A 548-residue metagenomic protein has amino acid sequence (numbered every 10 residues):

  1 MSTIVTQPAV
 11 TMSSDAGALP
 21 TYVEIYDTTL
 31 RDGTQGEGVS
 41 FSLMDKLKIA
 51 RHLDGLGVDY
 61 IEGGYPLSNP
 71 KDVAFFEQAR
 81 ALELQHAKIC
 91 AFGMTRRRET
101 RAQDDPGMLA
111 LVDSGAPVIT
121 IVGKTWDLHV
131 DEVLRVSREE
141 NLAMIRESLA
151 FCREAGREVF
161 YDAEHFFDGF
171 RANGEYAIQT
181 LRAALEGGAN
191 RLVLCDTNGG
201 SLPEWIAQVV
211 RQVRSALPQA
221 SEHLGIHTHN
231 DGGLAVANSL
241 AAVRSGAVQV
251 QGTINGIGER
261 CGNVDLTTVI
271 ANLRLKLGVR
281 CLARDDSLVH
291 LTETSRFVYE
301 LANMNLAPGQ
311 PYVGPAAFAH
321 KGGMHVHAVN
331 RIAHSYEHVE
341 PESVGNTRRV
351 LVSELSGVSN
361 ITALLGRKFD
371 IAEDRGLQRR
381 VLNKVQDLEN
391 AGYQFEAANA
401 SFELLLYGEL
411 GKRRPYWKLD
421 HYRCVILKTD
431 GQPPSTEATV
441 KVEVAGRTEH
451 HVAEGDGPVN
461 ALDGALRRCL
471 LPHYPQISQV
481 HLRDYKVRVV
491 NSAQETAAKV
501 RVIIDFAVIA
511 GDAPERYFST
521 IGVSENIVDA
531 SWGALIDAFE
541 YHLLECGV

Functional and structural regions predicted by a protein language model:
S2-V23, D27-T29, A271, L277-V452 (+1 more regions): A mid-to-C-terminal "edge-of-domain" accessory segment
V23-I25, Q35-I61, S68, F76-L84 (+2 more regions): Alpha/beta enzyme core
L56, L82, H86, V122 (+16 more regions): Change "in soluble alpha/beta enzymes" to "in soluble alpha/beta proteins
L194-T197, Q251-E259, A271-R284, V344-L351 (+2 more regions): Short beta-alpha connecting loops at secondary-structure transitions that line or flank enzyme active sites
N198-S201, Q208-R331: Catalytic alpha/beta core domains of metabolic enzymes, predominantly
Q432, H451, P458-L470: Conserved mixed alpha/beta catalytic, RNA-binding, or beta-rich assembly cores of soluble enzyme, regulatory
H473-D512: Generic long, charged, amphipathic alpha-helical segments
A513-V548: Mixed-charge, glycine-accented linear interaction segment located at domain edges/termini
